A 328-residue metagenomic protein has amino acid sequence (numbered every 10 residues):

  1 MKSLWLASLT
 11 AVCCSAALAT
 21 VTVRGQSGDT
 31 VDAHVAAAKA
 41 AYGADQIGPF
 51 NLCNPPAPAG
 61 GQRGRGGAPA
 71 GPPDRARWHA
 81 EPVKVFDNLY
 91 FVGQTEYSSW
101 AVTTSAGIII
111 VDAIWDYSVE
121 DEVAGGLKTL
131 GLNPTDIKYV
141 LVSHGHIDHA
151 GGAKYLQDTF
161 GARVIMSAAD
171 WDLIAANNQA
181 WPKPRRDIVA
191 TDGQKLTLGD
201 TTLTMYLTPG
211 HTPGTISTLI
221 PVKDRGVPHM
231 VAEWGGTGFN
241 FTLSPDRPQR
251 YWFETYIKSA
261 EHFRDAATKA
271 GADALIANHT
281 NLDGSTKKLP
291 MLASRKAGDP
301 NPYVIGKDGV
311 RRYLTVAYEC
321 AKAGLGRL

Functional and structural regions predicted by a protein language model:
M1-L4: Positively charged n-region of N-terminal signal peptides that target proteins for export
A7-A19: Bacterial N-terminal signal peptides
V21-A76, R225-P228, F239-L328: Accessory terminal helices/loops
G25-G28, A36-K39, I47, Y117-D121 (+3 more regions): Active-site HxH/HxHxD metal-binding segment of metal-dependent hydrolases
G60, G64-P69, H79, K84-F86 (+7 more regions): Metallo-beta-lactamase
R75-L130, S217-F241: Conserved beta-strand hairpin/beta-sheet module of binuclear metal-dependent hydrolase folds, prominently
N88, V102, D112, H144 (+5 more regions): Divalent metal-coordination and catalytic microenvironments
S118, G145-G151, W171-I174, P213-I216 (+3 more regions): Active-site environment of divalent metal-dependent phosphoester hydrolases
